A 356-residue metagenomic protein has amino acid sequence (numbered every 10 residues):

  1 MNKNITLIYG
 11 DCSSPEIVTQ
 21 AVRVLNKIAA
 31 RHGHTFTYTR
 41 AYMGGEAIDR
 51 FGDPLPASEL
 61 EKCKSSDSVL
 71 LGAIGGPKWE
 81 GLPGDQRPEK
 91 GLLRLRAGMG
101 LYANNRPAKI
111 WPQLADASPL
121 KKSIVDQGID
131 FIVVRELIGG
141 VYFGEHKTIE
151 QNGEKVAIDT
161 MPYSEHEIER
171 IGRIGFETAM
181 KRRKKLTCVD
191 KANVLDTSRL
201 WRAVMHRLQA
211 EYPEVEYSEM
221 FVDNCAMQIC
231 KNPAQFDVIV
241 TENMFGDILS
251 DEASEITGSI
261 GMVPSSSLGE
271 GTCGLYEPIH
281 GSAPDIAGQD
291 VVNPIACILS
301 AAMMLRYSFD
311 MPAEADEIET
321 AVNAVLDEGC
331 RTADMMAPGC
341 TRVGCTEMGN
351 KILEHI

Functional and structural regions predicted by a protein language model:
M1-C12, T39-A41, T332-M336: Generic N-terminal amphipathic, Lys/Arg-enriched alpha-helix
T6-R23, K27-A29, Q151-D223, Q235: Glycine-rich phosphate/diphosphate-binding loop of Rossmann-like nucleotide-binding domains
D11-S14, D67, V134, G175 (+4 more regions): Buried hydrophobic positions in well-ordered alpha/beta secondary-structure cores of metabolic enzymes
N26-H34, S65-S68, A97-N104, G139 (+8 more regions): Generic secondary-structure signature for well-ordered alpha-helical cores
R31-A57, M227-I229: N-terminal beta-loop-helix "entrance" segment that forms/cooperates in small-molecule cofactor or anionic ligand
G45-I48, C230-C330: Glycine-rich phosphate/nucleotide-binding loop
D49-I158, M244-G246: N-terminal glycine-rich phosphate/adenylate-binding segment common to multiple enzyme folds
I138-G139, F143-R182, L186-C188, A192-V194 (+2 more regions): Glycine-rich phosphate/pyrophosphate-binding loop and the adjoining helix
